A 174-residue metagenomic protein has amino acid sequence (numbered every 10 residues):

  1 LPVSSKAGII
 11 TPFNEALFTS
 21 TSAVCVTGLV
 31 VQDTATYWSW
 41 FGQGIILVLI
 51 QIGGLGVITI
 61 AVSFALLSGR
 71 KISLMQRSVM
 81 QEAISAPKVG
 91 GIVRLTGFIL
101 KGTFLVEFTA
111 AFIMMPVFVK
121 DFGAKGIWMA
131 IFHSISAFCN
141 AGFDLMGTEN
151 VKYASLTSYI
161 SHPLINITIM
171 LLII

Functional and structural regions predicted by a protein language model:
L1-I174: Membrane-proximal intracellular helices of multi-pass ion channels
